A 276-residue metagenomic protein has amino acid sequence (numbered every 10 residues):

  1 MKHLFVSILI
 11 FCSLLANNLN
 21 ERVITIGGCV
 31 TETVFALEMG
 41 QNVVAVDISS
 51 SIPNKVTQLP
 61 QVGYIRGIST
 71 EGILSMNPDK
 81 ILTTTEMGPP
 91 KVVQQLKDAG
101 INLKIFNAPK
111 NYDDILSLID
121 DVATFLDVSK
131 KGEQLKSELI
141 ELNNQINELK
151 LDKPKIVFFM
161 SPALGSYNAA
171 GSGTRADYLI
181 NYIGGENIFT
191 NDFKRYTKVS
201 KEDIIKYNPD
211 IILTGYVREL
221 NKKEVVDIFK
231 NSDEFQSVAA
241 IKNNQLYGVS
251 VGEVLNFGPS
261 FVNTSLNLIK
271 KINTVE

Functional and structural regions predicted by a protein language model:
H3-L14: Sec-dependent N-terminal signal peptides
L19-F35, K131-I183: Basic- and aromatic-lined ligand-binding clefts that recognize polyanionic substrates
E21-M76, K80-E86, I188: A short, structured surface patch at a secondary-structure boundary
E21-R22, D114-T124, E133, N144-L149 (+1 more regions): Structured C-terminal subdomain patch of bacterial secreted/periplasmic proteins
D47, G173-Y196, Y216, G248: His/Asp/Glu-enriched short active-site or ligand-binding loop at hydrolase and phosphoryl-transfer sites
I52, P90-D121, F125: Flexible loop/hinge segments that line or gate small-molecule binding clefts
V62, G67-T83, I101, S200-V217: Proline-aspartate-enriched helix->loop->beta-strand connector
K91, A108-D120, K155-R175, K223: Extracytoplasmic ligand-binding site segments that recognize negatively charged/polar headgroups
